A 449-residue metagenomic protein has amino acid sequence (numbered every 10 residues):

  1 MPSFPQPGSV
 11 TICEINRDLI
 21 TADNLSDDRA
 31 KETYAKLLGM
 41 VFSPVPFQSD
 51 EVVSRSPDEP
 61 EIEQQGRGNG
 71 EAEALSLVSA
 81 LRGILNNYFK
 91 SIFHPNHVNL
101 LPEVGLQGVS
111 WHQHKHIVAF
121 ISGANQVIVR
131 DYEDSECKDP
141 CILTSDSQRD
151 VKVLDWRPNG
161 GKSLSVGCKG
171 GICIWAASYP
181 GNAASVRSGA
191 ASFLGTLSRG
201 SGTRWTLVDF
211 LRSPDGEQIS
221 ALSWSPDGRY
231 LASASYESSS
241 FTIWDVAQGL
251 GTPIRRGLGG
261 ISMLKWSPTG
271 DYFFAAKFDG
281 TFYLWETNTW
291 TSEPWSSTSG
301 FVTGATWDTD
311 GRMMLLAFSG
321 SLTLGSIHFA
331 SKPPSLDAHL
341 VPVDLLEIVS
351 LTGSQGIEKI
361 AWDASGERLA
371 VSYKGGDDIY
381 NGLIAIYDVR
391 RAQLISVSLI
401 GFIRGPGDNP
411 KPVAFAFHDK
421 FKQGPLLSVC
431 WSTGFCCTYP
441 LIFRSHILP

Functional and structural regions predicted by a protein language model:
M1-P449: WD40-repeat beta-propeller superdomains and closely related acidic/aromatic-rich repeat-like regions
